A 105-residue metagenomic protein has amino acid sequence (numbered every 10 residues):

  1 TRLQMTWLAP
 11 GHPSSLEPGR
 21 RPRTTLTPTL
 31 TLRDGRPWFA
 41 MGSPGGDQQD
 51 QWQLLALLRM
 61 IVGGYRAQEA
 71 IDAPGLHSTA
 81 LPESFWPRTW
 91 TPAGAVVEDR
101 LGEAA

Functional and structural regions predicted by a protein language model:
T1-A105: Proteins synthesized as precursors that undergo proteolytic processing into mature forms
